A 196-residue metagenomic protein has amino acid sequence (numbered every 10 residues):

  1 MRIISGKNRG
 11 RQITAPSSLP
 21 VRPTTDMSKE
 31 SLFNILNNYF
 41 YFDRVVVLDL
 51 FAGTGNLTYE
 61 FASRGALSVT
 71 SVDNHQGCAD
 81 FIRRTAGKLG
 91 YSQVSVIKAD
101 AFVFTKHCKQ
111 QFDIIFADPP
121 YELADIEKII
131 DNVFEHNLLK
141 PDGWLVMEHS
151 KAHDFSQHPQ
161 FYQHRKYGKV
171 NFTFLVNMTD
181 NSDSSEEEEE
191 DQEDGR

Functional and structural regions predicted by a protein language model:
M1-R196: Class I S-adenosyl-L-methionine-dependent methyltransferase catalytic core
